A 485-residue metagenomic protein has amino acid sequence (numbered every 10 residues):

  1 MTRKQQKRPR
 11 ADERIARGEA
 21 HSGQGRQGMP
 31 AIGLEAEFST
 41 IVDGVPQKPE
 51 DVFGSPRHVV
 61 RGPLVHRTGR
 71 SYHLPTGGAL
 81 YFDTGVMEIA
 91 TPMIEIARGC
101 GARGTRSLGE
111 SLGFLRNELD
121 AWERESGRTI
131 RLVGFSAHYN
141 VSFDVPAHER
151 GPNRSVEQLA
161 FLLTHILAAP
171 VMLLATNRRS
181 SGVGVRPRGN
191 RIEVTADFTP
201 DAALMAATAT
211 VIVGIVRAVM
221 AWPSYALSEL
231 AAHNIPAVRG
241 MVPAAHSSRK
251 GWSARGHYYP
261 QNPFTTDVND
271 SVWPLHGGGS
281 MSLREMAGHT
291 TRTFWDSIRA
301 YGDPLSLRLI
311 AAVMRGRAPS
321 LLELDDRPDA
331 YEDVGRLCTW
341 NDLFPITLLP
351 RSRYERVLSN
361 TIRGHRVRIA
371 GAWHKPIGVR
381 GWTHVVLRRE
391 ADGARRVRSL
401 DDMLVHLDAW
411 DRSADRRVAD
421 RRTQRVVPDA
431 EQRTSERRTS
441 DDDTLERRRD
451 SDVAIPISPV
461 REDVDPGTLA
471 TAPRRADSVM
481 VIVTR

Functional and structural regions predicted by a protein language model:
T2-E123, V133-F135, A168-V183, R188-I192 (+2 more regions): Terminal catalytic/cofactor-binding subdomain
C100-R116, S126, F143-A160: Helix-rich catalytic cores of soluble enzyme domains
T129-V145: Histidine-centered divalent-metal-coordination microenvironment in nucleic-acid enzymes
R154-M172: Acidic, His- and aromatic-enriched active-site or binding-groove loops in soluble protein domains that engage sugars
